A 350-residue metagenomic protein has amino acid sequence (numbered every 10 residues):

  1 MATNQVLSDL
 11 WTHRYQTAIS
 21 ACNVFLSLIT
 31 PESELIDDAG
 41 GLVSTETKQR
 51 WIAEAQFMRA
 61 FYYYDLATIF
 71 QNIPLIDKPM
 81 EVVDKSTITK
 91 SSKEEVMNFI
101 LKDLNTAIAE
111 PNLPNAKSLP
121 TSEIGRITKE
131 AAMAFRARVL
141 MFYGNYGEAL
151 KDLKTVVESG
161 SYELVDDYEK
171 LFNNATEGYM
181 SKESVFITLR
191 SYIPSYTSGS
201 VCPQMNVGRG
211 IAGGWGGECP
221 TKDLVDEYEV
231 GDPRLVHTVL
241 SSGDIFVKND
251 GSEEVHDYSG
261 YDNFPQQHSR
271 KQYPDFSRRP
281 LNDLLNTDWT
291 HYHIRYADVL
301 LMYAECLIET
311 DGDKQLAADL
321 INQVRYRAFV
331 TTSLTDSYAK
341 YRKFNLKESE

Functional and structural regions predicted by a protein language model:
M1, I73, M97, N105-P111 (+1 more regions): An aromatic- and glycine-enriched ligand-binding surface/loop that stacks and positions planar moieties
M1-F70, S91-E95, I108-L119, K271-H291 (+3 more regions): Conserved, well-structured interaction surfaces
A21, Q56, V96, D103 (+2 more regions): Alpha-helical solenoid repeat scaffolds, predominantly canonical TPR units
P79-V82, T155-E158, D319-V330: Short edge-strand/loop segments of extracellular domains
S242-R327: C-terminal substrate/ligand-recognition segments
I321-E350: C-terminal structured "cap/appendage" subdomains that terminate the fold
